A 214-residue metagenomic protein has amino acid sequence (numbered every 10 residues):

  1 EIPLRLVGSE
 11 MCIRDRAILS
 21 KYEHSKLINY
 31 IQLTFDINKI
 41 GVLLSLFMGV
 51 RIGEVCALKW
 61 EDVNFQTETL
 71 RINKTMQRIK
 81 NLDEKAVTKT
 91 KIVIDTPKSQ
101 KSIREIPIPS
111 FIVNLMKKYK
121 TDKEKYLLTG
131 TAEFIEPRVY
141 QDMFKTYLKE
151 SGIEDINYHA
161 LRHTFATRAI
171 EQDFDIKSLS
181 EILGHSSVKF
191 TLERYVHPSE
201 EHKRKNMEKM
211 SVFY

Functional and structural regions predicted by a protein language model:
E1-G8, I13: Single conserved hydrophobic/aromatic residue that forms the stacking wall/gate of nucleotide- or nucleobase-binding
E10, R14-I37, F47-V50, L58 (+1 more regions): Long, amphipathic, Lys/Arg-enriched alpha-helical "connector/arm" segment
I18, M76, V113, L183-E208: Catalytic-site neighborhood detector that most strongly recognizes the C-terminal catalytic loop/helix of tyrosine
S25, N29-N38, M48, I106 (+4 more regions): Short, basic (Lys/Arg/His-rich) helix/loop patches that form interaction surfaces in the mid-to-C-terminal regions
Y30, L82-V87, E193, H197-Y214: DNA/chromatin major-groove-contacting recognition/catalytic segments
K39-C56, T69-L70, T167-R168: Short pre-functional
A57-K118: Conserved tyrosine-mediated DNA breakage-rejoining catalytic core shared by Y-recombinases
